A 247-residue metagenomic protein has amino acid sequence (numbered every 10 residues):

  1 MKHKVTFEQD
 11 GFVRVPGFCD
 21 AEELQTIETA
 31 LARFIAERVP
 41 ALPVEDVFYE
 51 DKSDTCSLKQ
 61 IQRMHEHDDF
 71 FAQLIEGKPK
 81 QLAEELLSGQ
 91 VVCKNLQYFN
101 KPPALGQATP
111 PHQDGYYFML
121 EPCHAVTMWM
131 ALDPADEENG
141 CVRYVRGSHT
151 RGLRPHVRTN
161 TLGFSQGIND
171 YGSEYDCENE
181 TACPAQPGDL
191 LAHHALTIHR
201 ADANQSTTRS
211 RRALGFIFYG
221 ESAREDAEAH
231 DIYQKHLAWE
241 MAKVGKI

Functional and structural regions predicted by a protein language model:
K2-D10, P16-P111, Y117-L120, V157 (+2 more regions): Non-heme Fe(II)-dependent double-stranded beta-helix
Q97, Q113, M130-P134, R146: Short, structured patches in soluble enzyme cores that scaffold and shape functional sites
T109-Y116, A195-A201, F216: Histidine-centered catalytic micro-motifs
M128, H193, H199-T207: Short beta-strand His + acidic residue motifs that chelate non-heme Fe in jelly-roll/DSBH and cupin folds
M128-M130, R209-A223: A short hydrophobic beta-strand segment most commonly corresponding to one strand of the jelly-roll/cupin
A135-R200, A223-R224, W239-K243: Double-stranded beta-helix
V142, D202-R211, E225-H230: Short conserved catalytic/interaction loops centered on acidic-Pro-aromatic/His motifs
